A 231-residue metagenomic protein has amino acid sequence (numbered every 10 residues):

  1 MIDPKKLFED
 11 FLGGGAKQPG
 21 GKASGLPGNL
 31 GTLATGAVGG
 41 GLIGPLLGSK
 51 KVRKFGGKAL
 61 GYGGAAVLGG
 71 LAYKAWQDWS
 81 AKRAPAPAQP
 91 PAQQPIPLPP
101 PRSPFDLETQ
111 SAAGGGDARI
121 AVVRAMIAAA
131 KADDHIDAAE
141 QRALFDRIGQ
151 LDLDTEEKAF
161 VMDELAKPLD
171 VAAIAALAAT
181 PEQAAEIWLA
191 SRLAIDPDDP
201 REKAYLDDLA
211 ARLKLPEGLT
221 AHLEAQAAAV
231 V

Functional and structural regions predicted by a protein language model:
I2-R124, E140-V231: Small-residue-enriched hydrophobic alpha-helices in membranes
I127-A129: Primarily EF-hand calcium-binding motifs
